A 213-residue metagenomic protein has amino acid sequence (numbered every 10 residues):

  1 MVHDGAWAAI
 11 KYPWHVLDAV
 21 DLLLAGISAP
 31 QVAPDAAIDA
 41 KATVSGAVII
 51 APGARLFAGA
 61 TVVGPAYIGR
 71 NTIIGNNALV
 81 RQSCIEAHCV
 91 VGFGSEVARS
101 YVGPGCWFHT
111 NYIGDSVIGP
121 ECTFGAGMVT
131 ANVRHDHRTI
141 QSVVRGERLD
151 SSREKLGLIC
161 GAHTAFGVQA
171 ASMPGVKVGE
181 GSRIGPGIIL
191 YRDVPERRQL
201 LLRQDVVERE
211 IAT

Functional and structural regions predicted by a protein language model:
M1-D35, V176, G181, G187 (+2 more regions): Terminal amphipathic alpha-helical/low-complexity segments used for targeting or macromolecular assembly
D4-A6, A40, A58: Short amphipathic alpha-helical segments
H15, A29-P52: Alpha-solenoid helical-repeat scaffolds
T43-S100: Acidic, glycine-rich loop-and-beta core segments that form the ion-binding/anion-interacting portion of active sites
G92-T213: Glycine-rich hexapeptide-repeat left-handed beta-helix
